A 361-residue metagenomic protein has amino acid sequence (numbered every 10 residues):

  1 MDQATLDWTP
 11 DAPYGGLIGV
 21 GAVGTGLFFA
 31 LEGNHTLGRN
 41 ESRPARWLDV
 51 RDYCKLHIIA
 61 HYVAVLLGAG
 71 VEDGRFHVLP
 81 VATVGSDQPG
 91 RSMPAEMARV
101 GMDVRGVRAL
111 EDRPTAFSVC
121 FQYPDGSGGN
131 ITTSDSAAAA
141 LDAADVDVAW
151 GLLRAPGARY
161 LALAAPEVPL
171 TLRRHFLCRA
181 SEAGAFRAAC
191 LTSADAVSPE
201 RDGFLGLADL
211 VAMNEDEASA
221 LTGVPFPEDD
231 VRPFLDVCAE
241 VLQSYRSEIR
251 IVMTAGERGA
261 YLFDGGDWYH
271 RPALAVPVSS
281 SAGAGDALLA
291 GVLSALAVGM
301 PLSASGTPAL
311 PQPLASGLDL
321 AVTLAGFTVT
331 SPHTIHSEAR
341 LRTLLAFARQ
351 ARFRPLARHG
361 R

Functional and structural regions predicted by a protein language model:
M1-G21, A196-V197, E228-R361: Conserved phosphate-binding/catalytic region of the ribokinase-like
M1-V81, Q88-S92, R99, P277-V278 (+1 more regions): Glycine-rich phosphate/adenosyl-contacting loop at the front of the ribokinase-like
G16, S118, F186, D209-L210 (+1 more regions): Proline-centered loop/turn at the N-terminus of a beta-strand
Q88-V100, C120-Q122, I131: Active-site-proximal loop->helix
E96-D112: A glycine-rich helix N-cap at a beta->alpha junction
R108-L110, C120-A165: Conserved phosphate-binding/catalytic loop of the ribokinase/pfkB sugar-kinase fold
A158-D236, R258-G259: Conserved beta-alpha-beta core of the PfkB/ribokinase-like small-molecule kinase fold
